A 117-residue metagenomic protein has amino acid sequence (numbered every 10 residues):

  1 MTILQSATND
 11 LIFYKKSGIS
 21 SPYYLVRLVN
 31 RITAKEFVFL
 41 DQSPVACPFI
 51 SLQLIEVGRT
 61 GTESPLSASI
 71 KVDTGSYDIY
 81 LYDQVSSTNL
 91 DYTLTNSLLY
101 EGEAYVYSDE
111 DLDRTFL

Functional and structural regions predicted by a protein language model:
M1, L40, S67-A68: Beta-strand-rich interaction surfaces with strong enrichment in secreted/lumenal proteins
M1-S21: Contiguous beta-strand segments within globular domains
Y14-K16, V29, I55, Y82: A structural detector for beta-sheet-dominated domains
Y24-L28, V72-S87: Short, aromatic- and glycine-rich surface loops/edge beta-strands on solvent-exposed regions
L28-E36: Change "in extracellular beta-sheet-rich domains … of secreted and cell-surface proteins" to "in beta-sheet-rich domains
K35-Q53: Solvent-exposed serine/threonine-rich low-complexity stretches and specific carbohydrate-binding patches
L52-V72: Signal that preferentially marks extracellular ectodomain short beta-strand elements of beta-sandwich modules
V85-L117: Short beta-strand elements
